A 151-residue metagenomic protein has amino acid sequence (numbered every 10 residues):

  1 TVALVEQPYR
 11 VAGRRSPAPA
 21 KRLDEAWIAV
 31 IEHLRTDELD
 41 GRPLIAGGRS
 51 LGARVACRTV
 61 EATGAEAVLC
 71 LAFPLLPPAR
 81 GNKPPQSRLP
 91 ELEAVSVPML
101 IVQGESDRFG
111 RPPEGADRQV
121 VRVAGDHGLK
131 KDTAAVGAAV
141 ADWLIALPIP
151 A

Functional and structural regions predicted by a protein language model:
T1-P43, R88, R122: Serine-hydrolase catalytic machinery in alpha/beta-hydrolase-like enzymes
Q7-P8, L69-P78, S106, G125: Active-site nucleophile loop of the alpha/beta-hydrolase fold
G48-A56: Gly/Ala-rich beta-loop-alpha elbow adjacent to hydrolase catalytic centers
R58-A67: Conserved hydrolase catalytic core segment
V95, I101-Q103: Short beta-strand/loop motif that positions the catalytic acidic residue of the alpha/beta-hydrolase fold
G104, R108-P113: Conserved alpha/beta-hydrolase "acid-adjacent" motif
G125-A138: Catalytic histidine-centered segment of alpha/beta-hydrolase-like enzymes
